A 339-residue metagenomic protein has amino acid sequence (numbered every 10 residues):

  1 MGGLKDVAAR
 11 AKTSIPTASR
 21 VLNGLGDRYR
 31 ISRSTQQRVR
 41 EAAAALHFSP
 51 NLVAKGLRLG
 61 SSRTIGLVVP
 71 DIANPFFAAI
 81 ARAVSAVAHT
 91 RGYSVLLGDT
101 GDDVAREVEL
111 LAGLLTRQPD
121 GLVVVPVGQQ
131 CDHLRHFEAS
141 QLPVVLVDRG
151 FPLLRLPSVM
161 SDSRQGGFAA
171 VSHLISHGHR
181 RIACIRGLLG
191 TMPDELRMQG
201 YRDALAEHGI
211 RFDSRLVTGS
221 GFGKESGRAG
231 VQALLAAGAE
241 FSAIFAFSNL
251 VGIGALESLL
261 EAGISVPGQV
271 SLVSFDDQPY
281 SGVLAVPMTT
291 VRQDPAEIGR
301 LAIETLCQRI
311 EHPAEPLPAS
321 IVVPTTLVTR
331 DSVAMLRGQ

Functional and structural regions predicted by a protein language model:
M1-S61: N-terminal helix-turn-helix DNA-binding module of bacterial transcription factors
A43, A88, A204-L205, L235 (+2 more regions): Conserved hydrophobic residues forming the short capping helix/wall of the S-adenosyl-L-methionine
L59-S172, S176, G190, G230 (+2 more regions): Alpha-helical recognition/docking segments in bacterial nutrient-uptake and carbohydrate-utilization systems
V69-A79, L97-R106, C131, R149 (+6 more regions): Hinge/beta->alpha junction and helix N-cap segments in small-molecule ligand-binding domains
T90-R91, S140, L205-F212, A237-E240 (+1 more regions): Short helix-capping segments at alpha-helix termini
V159, Q232-Q339: Flexible loop/turn connectors
R180-R181, F212-L216, S265-L272: Short acidic capping loops at alpha-helix termini that bridge into adjacent secondary structure
